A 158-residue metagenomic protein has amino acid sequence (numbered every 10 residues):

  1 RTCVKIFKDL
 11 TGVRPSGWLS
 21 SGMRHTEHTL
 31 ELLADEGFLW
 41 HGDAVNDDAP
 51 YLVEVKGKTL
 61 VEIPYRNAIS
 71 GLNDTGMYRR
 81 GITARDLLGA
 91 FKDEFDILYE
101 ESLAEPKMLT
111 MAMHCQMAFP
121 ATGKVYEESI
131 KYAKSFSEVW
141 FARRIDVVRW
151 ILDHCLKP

Functional and structural regions predicted by a protein language model:
T2-F7: An active-site-proximal "capping" alpha-helix that borders the catalytic cofactor pocket
K8-D9, V13-E105: Active-site-adjacent pocket scaffolds in enzyme catalytic domains
K92-P158: C-terminal domain-boundary segment and adjacent tail
